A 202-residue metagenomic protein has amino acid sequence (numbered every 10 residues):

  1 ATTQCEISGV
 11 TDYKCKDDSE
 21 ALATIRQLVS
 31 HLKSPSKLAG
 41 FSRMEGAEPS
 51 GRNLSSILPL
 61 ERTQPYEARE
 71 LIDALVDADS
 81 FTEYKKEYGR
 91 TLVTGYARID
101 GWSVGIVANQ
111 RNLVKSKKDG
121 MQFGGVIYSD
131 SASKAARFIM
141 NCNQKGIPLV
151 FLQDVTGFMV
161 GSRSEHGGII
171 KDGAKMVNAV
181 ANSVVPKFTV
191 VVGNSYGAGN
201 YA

Functional and structural regions predicted by a protein language model:
A1-A202: Ligand-binding clefts of soluble mixed alpha/beta catalytic domains
